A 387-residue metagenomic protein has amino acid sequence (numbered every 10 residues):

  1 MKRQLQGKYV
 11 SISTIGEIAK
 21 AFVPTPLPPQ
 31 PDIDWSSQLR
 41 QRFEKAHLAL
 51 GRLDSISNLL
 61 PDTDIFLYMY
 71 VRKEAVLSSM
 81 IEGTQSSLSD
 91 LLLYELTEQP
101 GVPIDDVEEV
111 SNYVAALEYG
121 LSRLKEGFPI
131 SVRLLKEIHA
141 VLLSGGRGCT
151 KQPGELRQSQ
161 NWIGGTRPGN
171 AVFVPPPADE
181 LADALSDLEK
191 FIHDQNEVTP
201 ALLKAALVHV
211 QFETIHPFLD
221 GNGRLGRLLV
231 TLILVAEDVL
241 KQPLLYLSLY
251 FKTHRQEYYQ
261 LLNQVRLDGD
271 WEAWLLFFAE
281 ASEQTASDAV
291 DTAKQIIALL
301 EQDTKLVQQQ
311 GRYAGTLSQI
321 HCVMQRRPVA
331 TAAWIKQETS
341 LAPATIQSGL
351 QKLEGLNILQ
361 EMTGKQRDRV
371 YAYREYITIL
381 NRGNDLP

Functional and structural regions predicted by a protein language model:
M1-P387: FIC/Doc superfamily catalytic core
